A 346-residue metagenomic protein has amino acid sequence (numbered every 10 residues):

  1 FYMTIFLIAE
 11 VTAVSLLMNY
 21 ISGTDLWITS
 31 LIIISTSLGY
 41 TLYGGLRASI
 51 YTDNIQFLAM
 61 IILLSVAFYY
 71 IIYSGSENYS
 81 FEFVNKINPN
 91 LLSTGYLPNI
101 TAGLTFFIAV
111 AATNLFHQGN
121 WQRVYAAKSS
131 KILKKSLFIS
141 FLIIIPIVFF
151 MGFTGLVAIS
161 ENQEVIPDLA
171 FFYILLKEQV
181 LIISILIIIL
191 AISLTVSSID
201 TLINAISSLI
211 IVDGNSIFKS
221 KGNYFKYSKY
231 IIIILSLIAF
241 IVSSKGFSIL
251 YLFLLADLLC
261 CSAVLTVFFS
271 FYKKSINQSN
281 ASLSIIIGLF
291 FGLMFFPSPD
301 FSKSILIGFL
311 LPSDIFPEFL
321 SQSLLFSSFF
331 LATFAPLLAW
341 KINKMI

Functional and structural regions predicted by a protein language model:
F1-I346: Membrane-embedded helix-loop-helix hairpins and adjacent transmembrane boundary segments in multi-pass transporters
